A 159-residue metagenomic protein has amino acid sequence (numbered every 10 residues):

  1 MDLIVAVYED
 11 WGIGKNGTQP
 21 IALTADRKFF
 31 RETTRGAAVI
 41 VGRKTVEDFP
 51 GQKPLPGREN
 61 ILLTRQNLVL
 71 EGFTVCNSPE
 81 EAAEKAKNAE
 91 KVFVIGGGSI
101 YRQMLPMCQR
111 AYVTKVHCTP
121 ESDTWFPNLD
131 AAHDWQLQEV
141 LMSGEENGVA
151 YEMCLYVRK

Functional and structural regions predicted by a protein language model:
M1-K159: Enzymes that bind and transform nitrogen-containing heteroaromatic metabolites
